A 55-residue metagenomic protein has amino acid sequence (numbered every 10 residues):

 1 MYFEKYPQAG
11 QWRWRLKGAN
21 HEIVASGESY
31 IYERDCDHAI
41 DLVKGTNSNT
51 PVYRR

Functional and structural regions predicted by a protein language model:
M1-R15, A25-G27, D37, L42-T46 (+1 more regions): Short N-terminal "domain-start" leader segments that mark the transition from disordered tails or signal peptides into
G18: Short, acidic, Ser/Thr-enriched surface-loop or helix-capping motifs
E22-Y32: A short, exposed loop/beta-hairpin motif centered on an aromatic-Gly-Thr core
